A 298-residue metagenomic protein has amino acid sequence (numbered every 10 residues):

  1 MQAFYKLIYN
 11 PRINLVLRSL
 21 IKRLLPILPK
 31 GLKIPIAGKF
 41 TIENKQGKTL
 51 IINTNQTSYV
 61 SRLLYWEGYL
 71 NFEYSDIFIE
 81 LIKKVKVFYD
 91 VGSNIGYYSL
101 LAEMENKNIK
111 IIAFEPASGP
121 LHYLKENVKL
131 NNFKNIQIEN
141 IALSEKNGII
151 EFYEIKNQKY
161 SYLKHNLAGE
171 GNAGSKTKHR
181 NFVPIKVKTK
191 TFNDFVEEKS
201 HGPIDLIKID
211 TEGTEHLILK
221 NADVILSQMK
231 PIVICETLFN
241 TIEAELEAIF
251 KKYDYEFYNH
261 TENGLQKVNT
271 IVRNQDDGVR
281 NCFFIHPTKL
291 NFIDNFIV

Functional and structural regions predicted by a protein language model:
M1-A117, H122-N127, N131-F133, T177-N181 (+3 more regions): S-adenosyl-L-methionine
K39-F40, N106-A113, T191-V298: Conserved acidic-Pro-Pro-aromatic motif
W66-V87, E151, N166-M229, T241-I242: Short internal loop-to-helix segment that lines adenine-nucleotide cofactor pockets
Y97-L100, H122, G148, H216-K220: Short N-terminal helix/helix-N-cap motif within the alpha/beta-hydrolase-1
A117-Y123, S144, F239-I242: Canonical radical SAM enzyme core domain
F133-N140: Conserved SAM-binding strand-loop segment of SAM-dependent methyltransferases
A142-E145, T191: Conserved acidic residues
G148-Q158: Polar, low-complexity loop segments and adjacent catalytic/binding residues used for recognizing and processing sugar
